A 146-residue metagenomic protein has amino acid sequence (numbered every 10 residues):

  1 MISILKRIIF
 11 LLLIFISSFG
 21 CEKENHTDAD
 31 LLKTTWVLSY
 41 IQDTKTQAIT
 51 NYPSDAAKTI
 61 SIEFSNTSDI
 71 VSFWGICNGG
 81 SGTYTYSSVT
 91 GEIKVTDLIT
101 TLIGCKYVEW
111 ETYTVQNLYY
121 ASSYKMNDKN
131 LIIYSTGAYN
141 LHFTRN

Functional and structural regions predicted by a protein language model:
M1-L5, E22: N-terminal hydrophobic targeting signals that begin at the initiator methionine
L5-L11: Sec-dependent signal peptide recognition, specifically the positively charged N-region followed immediately by
S17-G20: C-terminal motif of bacterial Sec signal peptides marking the signal peptidase cleavage site
E22-N146: Lipid interaction determinants
